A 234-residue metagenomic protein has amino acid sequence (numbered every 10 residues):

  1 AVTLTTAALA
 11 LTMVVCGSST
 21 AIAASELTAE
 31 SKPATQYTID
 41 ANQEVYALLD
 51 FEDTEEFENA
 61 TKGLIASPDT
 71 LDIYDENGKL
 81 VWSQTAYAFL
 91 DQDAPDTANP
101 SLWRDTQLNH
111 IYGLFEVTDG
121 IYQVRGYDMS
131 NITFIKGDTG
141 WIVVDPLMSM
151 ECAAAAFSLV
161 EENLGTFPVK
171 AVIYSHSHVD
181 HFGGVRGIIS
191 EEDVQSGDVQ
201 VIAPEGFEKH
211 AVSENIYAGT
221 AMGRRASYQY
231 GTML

Functional and structural regions predicted by a protein language model:
T5-C16: Bacterial N-terminal signal peptides
C16-E26: Signal peptide processing junction and immediate N-terminal pro/mature segment of secreted/exported proteins
A21, N131, M150-C152, V179-H181 (+1 more regions): Flexible loop/turn segments at secondary-structure boundaries
A24-T106, H110: N-terminal pre-domain segments of enzymes
T106-F167: Conserved beta-strand hairpin/beta-sheet module of binuclear metal-dependent hydrolase folds, prominently
T139-G140, M150-I202: Active-site metal-binding motif and surrounding structural segment of the metallo-beta-lactamase
E191-L234: Flexible, acidic/histidine-containing loops and adjacent segments that form or flank the divalent-metal
